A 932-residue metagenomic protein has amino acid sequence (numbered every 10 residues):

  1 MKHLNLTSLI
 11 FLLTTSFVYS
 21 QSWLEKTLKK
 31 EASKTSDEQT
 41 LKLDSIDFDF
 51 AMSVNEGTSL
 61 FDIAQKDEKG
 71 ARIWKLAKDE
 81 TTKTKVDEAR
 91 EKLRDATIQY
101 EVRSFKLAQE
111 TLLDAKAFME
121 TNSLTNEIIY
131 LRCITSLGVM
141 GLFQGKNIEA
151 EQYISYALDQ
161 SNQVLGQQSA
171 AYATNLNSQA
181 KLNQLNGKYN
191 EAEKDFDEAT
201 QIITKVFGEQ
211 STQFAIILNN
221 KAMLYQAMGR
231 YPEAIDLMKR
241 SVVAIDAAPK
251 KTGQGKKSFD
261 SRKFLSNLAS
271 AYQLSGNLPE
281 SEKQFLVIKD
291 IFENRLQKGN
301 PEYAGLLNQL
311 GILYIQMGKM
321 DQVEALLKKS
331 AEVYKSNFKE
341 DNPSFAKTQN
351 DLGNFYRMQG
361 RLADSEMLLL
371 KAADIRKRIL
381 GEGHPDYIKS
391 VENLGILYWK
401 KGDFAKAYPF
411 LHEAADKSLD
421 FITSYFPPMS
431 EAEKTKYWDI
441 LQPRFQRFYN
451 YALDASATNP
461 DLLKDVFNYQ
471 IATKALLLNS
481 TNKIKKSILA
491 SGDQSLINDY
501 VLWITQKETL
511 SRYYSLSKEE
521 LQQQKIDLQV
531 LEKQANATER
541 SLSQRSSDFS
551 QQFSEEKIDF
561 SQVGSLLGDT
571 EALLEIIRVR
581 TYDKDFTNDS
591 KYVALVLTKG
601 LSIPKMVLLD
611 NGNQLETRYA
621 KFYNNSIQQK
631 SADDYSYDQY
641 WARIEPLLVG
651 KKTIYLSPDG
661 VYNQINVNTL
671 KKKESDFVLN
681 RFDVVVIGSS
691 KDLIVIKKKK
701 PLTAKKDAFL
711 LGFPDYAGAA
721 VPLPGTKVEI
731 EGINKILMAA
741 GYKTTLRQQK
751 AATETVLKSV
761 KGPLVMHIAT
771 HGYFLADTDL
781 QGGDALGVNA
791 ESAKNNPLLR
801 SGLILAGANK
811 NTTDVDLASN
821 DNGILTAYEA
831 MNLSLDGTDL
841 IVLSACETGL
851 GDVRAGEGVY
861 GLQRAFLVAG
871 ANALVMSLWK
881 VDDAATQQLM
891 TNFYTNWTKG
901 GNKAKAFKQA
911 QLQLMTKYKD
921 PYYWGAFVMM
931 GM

Functional and structural regions predicted by a protein language model:
M1-W23: Bacterial Sec-dependent N-terminal signal peptides
T82-K83, T121-T125, Q163-Q167, K205-E209 (+5 more regions): Short coil/turn linkers that connect adjacent helices within long alpha-helical scaffolds, especially alpha-solenoid
R90-E101, I128-F143, A170-L185, T212-A227 (+5 more regions): Conserved alpha-helical positions within TPR/SEL1-like repeat arrays
P279, L286, D290, N308 (+6 more regions): Alpha-helical solenoid repeat scaffolds used for protein-protein interaction
K474, K533, E539-M932: Catalytic cores of enzymes
